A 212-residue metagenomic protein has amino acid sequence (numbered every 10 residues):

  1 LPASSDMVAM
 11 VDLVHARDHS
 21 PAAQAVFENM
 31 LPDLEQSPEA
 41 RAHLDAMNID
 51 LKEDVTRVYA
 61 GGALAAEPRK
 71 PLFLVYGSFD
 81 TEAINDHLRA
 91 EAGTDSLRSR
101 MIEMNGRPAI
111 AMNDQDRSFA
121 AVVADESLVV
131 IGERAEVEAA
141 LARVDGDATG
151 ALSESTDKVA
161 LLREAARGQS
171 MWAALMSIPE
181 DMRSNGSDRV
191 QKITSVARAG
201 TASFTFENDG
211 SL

Functional and structural regions predicted by a protein language model:
L1-A111, V159-Q191: Structural boundary/hinge residues at secondary-structure and domain interfaces
R57-A63, R117-A124, T201-T205: Short, surface-exposed beta-strand/loop micro-motifs that present aromatic residues
A66-R69, V123-A124, D209-S211: Short glycine-enriched loop/turn motifs at secondary-structure junctions
R69-K70, D114-S118, A199: Short, surface-exposed coil-to-beta transition loops
P108, S127-V129, S211-L212: Hydrophobic residues embedded in beta-strands of well-ordered beta-sheets
N113-D114, E207: Acidic surface patches and DE-rich sequence motifs
R117-N185, T194: A conserved glycine-rich beta-strand in the N-terminal activation segment of trypsin-fold
V190-L212: Intrinsically disordered, low-complexity segments enriched in Gly and acidic/Ser/Thr residues that form flexible
